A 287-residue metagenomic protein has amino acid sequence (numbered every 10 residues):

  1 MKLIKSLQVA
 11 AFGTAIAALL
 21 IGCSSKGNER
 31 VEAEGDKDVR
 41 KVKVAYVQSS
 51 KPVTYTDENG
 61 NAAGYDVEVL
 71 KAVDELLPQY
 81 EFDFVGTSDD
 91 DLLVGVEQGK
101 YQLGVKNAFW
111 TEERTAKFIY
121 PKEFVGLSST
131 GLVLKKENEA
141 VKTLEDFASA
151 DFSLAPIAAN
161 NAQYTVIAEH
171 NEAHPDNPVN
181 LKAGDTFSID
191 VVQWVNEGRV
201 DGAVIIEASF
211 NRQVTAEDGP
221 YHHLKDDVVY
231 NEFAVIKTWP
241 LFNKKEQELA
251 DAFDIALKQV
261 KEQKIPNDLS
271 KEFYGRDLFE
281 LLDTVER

Functional and structural regions predicted by a protein language model:
S25-E29, Y80-D83, A159-K182, L257-R287: Ligand-binding clefts/hinges and TM-proximal coupling segments of bilobed small-molecule sensing domains
E29-A108, G184: Extracytoplasmic small-molecule ligand-binding "clamshell" domains of the periplasmic binding protein/Venus flytrap
E32-D36, L134-L154, D251: Flexible hinge/capping segments at coil-to-helix
V42-Q48, V53, A63, L144-Y164: Short loop->beta-strand "edge-of-pocket" segments that line small-molecule binding or catalytic clefts across diverse
V47-S49, G126-G131, D218-L257, R276-R287: Periplasmic-binding protein-like
T56, L70-Q79, N160-D185, V192 (+1 more regions): Ligand-binding cleft/hinge of the Venus flytrap
K71, D83-A148, V229: Acidic, polar ligand-binding/catalytic clefts
D91, V105-K117, T165-E169, N196-E197 (+1 more regions): A ligand-binding cleft/hinge motif common to bilobed small-molecule-binding domains
